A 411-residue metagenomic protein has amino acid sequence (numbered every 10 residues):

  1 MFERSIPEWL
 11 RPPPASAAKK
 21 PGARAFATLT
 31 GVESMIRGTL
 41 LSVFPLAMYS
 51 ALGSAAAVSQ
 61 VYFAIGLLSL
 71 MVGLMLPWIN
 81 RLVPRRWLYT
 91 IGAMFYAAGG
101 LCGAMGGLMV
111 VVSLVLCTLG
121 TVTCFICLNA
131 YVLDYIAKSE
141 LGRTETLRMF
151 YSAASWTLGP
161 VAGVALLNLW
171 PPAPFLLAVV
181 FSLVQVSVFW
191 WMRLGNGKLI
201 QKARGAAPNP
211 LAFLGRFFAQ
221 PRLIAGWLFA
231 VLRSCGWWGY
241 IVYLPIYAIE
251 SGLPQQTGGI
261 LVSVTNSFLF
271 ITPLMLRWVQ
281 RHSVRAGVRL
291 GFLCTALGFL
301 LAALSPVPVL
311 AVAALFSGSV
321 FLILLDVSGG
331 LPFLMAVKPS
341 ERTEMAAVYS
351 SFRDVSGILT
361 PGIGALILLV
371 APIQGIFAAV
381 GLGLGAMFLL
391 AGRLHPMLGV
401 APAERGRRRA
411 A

Functional and structural regions predicted by a protein language model:
F2-A23, N196-L228, A410-A411: Juxtamembrane intracellular "pre-TM" segments in multi-pass secondary transporters
W9-G66, R222-L261: Helix-loop boundary and gating motifs at the non-cytosolic
A55-A56, K138-R148, Q255, V337-Y349: Loop-to-transmembrane helix entry/capping segments in MFS-fold secondary transporters and related SLC/MFSD carriers
V72-P84, I271-V284, L368: Helix-to-loop junctions at the C-terminal end of transmembrane segments in multipass secondary transporters
W87-L101, A286-L301: Structural signature of the two symmetry-related core transmembrane helices
T123-I136, L324-V337: Intracellular juxtamembrane helix-capping segments at the cytosolic ends of symmetry-related transmembrane helices
P174-W191, F377-G392: Symmetry-related core transmembrane helices of the 12-TM Major Facilitator Superfamily/SLC fold
S340-L369: A late C-terminal transmembrane helix in Major Facilitator Superfamily
